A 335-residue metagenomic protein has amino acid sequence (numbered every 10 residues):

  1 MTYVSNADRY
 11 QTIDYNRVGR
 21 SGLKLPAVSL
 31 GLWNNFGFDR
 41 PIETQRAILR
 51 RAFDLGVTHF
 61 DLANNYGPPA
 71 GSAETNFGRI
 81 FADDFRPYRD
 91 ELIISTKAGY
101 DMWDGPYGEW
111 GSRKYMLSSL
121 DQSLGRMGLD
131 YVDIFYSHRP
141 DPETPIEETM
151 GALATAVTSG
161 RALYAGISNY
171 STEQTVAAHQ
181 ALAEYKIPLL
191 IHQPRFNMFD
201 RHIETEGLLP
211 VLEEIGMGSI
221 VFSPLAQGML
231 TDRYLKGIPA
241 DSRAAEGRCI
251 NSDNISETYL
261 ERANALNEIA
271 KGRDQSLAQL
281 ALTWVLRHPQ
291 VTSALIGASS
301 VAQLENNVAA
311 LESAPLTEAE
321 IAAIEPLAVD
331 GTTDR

Functional and structural regions predicted by a protein language model:
M1-L92: N-terminal binding-site loop/beta-alpha segment at the start of enzyme catalytic domains that lines or forms
Y3-T12, P142-T333: Beta/alpha (TIM)-barrel catalytic core signal, keyed to glycine-rich beta->alpha loops juxtaposed to Asp/Glu that bind
G19-G37, S95-G108, Y131, Y136: N-terminal small/glycine-rich loop or linker at the start of catalytic domains across soluble metabolic enzymes
L30, L62, T96, I134-S137 (+4 more regions): Conserved beta-strand positions
F36-P41, N65-A73, D141-P145, T172-E173 (+1 more regions): Acidic-and-aromatic substrate-binding clefts and catalytic sites of carbohydrate-active enzymes
R40-T44, S72, N76, Y107-Y115 (+2 more regions): Alpha-helix N-cap and loop-to-helix initiation/capping positions
P41-A52, G111-M127, T175-H179: Short, acidic/polar
L124-T144: Active-site groove signature of glycoside hydrolases
